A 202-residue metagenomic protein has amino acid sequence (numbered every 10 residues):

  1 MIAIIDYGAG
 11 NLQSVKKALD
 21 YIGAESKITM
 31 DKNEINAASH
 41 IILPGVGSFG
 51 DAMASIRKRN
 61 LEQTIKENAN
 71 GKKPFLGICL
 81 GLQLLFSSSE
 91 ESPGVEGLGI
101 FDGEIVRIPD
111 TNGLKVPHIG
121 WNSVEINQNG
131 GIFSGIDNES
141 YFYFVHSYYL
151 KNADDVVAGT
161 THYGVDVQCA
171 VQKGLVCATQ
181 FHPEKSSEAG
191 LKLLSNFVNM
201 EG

Functional and structural regions predicted by a protein language model:
I2-A24, P183-S186: N-terminal beta1-alpha1 ligand-phosphate binding loop
S26-A37: Short acidic low-complexity segments
I42-P44: Structural motif
G47-H118: Cysteine-nucleophile active-site neighborhood
S88-V165: Pocket-forming structural segment of enzyme catalytic cores
D166-K173: Short, surface-exposed beta-strand/loop micro-motifs that present aromatic residues
T179-G202: Acyltransferase
